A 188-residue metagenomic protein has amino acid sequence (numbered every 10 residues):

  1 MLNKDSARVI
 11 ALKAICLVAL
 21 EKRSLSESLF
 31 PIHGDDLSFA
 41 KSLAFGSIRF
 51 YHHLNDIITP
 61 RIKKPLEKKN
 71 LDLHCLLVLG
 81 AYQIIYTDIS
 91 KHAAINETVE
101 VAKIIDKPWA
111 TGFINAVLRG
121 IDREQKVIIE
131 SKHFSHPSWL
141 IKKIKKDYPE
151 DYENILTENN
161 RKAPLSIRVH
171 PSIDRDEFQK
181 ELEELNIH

Functional and structural regions predicted by a protein language model:
M1-H188: Class I Rossmann-like S-adenosyl-L-methionine
